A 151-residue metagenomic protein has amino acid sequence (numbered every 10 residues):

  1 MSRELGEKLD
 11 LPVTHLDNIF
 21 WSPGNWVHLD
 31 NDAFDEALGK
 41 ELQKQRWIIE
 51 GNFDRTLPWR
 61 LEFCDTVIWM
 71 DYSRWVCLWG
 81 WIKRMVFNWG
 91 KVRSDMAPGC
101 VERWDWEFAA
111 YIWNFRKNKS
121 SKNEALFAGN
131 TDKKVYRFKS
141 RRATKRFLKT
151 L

Functional and structural regions predicted by a protein language model:
M1-G6, D17: Glycine-rich phosphate-binding P-loop
R3, R60-E62, W79-I82: Short amphipathic alpha-helical segments
E7, C64-V67, R84-V86: Glycine-rich, phosphate-binding/catalytic loops in enzymes
E7, K40, E62, A128-G129: Solvent-exposed polar/charged
K8, A110-L151: NTP-dependent small-molecule kinase module
P12-Y72: Conserved nucleotide-sensing/catalytic segment adjacent to the nucleotide-binding pocket in NTP-handling enzymes
G24-W26, C77-K83, R146-L148: Short, charged, surface-exposed secondary-structure boundary motifs
Y72-K119: A glycine- and Lys/Arg-enriched "phosphate-lid" helix/loop adjacent to the NTP-binding pocket of small-molecule kinases
